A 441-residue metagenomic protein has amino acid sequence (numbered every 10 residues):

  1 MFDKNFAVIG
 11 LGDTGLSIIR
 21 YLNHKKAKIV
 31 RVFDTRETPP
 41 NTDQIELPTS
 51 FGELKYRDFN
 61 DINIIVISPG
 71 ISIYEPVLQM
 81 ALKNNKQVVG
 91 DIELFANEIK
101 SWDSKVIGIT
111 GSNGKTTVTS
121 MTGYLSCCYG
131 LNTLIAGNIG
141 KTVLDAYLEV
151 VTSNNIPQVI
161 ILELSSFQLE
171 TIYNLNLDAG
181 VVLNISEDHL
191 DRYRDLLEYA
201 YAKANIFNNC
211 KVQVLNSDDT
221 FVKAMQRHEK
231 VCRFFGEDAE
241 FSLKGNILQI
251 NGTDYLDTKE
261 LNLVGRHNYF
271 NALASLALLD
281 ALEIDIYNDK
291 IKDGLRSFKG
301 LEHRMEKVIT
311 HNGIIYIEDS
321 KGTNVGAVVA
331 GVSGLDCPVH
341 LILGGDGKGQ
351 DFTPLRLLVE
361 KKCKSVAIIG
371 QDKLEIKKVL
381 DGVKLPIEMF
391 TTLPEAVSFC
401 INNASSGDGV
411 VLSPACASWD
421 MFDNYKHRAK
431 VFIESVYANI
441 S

Functional and structural regions predicted by a protein language model:
M1-G90, L94, I284, K378: N-terminal leader/targeting and accessory segments in enzymes
F2-N5, L16-Y21, N132, L256-C363: Nucleotide phosphate-binding/pyrophosphate-handling subdomain across enzymes that bind or process nucleotide phosphates
N5, R20-N23, Y56-N60, P69-S217 (+3 more regions): Phosphate-binding loop of NTP-binding sites
G12, R36, I139, D218-D219 (+1 more regions): Residues in the short beta-alpha loop(s) of Rossmann-like NAD(P)-binding domains
L22, I65, I109, N138 (+11 more regions): Residue-level signal for inorganic ion chemistry
R31-T35, V214-S217, I342-L343, K362-Q371: Short internal beta-strands
D34, G52, G90-L94, V214-S217 (+5 more regions): Beta-strand->loop->alpha-helix junctions that form or flank phosphate-binding loops in nucleotide-handling enzymes
T42-D43, T49, T353-D408: C-terminal helical cap/extension that packs against the catalytic core of soluble nucleotide-cofactor enzymes
